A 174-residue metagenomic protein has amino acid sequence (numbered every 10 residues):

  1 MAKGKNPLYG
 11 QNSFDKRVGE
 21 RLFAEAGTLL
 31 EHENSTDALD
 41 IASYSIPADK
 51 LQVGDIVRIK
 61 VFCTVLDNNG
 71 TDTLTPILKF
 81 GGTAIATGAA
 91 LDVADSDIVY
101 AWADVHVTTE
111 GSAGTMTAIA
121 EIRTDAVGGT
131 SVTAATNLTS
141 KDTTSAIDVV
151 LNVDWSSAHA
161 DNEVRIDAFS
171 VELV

Functional and structural regions predicted by a protein language model:
M1-A2: Sec-dependent, cleavable N-terminal signal peptides
P7: Phosphate-/polyanion-interacting regions in eukaryotic proteins
Q11-V174: Surface-exposed molecular-recognition determinants
